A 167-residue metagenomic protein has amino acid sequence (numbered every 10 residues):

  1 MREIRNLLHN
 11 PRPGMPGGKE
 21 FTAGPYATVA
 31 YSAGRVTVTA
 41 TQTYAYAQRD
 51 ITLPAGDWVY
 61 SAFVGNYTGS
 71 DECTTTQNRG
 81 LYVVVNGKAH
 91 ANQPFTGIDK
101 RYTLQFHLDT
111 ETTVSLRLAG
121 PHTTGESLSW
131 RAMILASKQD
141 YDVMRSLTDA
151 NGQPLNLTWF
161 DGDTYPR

Functional and structural regions predicted by a protein language model:
M1-G17, Q105-T110, A119-R167: Extracellular polysaccharide-targeting segments
P13, A40-Q77, K100-T110, R131-M133: Extra-cytoplasmic beta-strand recognition segments
P25-A45: Short carbohydrate-recognition loop motifs
Y26-Y31, L81-V83, F106-H107: Short, exposed beta-strand/loop patches in secreted or surface proteins that constitute
G34-V36, W58-V59, A89-H90, V114: Hydrophobic residues embedded in beta-strands of well-ordered beta-sheets
T68, G87-A89, Q139: Solvent-exposed strand-loop boundary residues in beta-sheet-rich modules
C73-G87: Short, surface-exposed beta-strand/strand-loop-strand elements in extracellular ectodomains
N86-S115, H122-T123: Extracellular carbohydrate recognition and processing domains and analogous Trp-centered ligand-binding platforms
